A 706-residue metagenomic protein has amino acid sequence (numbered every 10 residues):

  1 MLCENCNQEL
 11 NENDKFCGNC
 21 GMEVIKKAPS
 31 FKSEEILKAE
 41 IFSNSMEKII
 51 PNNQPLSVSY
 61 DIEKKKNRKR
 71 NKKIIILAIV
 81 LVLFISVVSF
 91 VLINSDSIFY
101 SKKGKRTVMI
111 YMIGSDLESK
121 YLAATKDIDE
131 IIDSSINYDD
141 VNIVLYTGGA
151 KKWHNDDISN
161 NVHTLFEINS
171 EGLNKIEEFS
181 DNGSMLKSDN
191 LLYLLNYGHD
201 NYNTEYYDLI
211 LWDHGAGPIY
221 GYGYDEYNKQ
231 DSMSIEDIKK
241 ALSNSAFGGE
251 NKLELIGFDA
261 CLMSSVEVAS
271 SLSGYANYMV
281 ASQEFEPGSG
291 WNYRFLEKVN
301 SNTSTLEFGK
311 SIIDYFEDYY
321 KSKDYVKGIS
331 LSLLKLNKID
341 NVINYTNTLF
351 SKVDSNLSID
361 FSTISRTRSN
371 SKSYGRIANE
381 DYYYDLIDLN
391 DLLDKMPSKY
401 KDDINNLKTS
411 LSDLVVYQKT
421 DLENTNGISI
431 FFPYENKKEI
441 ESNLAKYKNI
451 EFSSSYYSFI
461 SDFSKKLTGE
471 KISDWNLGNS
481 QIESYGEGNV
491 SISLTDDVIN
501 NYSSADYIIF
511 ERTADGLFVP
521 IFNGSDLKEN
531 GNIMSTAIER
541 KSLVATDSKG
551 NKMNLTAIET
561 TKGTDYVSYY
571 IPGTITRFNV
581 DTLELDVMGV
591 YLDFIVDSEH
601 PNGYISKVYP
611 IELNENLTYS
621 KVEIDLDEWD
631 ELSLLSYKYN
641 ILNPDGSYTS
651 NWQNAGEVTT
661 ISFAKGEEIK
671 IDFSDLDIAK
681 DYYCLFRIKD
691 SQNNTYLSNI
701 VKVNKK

Functional and structural regions predicted by a protein language model:
M1-F42: Cys/His-rich metal-coordination motifs, chiefly Zn-binding "fingers/knuckles"
I49-K69: Juxtamembrane low-complexity tails/linkers enriched in Ser/Thr-Pro and polybasic
K66-L81: N-terminal Sec-pathway targeting helices
L83-L92: Hydrophobic alpha-helical membrane-insertion segments, chiefly the h-region of N-terminal signal peptides
D96-N203, I678: N-terminal extension/subdomain marker
I98-S101, D200, G217-P218, Y222-F258 (+1 more regions): Terminal, contiguous helix-loop blocks that mediate binding/assembly
T107-M112, N142-T147, D208-L211, E254-F258 (+2 more regions): Structural recognition of the beta-strand scaffold that forms the well-ordered cores of secreted hydrolase catalytic
G198-P218: Active-site groove signature of glycoside hydrolases
